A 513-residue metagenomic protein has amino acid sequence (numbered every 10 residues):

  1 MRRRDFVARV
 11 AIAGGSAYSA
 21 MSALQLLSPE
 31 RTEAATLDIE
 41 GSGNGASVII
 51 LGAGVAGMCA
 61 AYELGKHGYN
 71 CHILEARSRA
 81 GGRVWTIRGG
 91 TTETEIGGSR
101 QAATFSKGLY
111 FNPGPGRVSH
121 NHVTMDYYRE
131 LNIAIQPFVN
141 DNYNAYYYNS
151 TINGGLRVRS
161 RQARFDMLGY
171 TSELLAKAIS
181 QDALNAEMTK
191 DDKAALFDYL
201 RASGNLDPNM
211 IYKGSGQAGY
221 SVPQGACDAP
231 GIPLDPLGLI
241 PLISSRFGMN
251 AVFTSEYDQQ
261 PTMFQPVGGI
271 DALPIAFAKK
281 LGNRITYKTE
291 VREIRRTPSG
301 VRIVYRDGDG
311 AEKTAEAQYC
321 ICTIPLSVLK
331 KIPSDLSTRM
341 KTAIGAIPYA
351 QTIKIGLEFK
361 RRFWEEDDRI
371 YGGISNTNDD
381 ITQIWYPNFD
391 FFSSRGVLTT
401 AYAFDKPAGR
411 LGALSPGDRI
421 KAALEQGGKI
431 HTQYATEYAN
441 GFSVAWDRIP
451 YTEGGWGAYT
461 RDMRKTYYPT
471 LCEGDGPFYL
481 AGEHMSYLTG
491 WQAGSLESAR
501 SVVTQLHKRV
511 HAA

Functional and structural regions predicted by a protein language model:
M1-V7: Twin-arginine (Tat) signal peptide motif
R9, A13-Y18, L26-A35, H67 (+4 more regions): Conserved flavin/dinucleotide-binding core of flavoenzymes
L37-L175: N-terminal glycine-rich phosphate/pyrophosphate-binding loop and immediately adjacent elements
S47-R77, R117-Y127, I133-V139, G269 (+9 more regions): Conserved beta-strand->loop/alpha-helix structural units within folded catalytic cores of enzymes with alpha/beta
G108-S119, Q259-V267, M340-P348, K406-G417 (+2 more regions): Active-site rim elements
I179-E290, T297-G300, V304-D307, E316 (+3 more regions): Active-site/ligand-binding neighborhood in enzyme catalytic cores
C322-R339: Flavin (primarily FAD) binding-site architecture
K341-D368: Central beta-strand plus flanking loop segment that forms part of the substrate or channel wall within the catalytic
